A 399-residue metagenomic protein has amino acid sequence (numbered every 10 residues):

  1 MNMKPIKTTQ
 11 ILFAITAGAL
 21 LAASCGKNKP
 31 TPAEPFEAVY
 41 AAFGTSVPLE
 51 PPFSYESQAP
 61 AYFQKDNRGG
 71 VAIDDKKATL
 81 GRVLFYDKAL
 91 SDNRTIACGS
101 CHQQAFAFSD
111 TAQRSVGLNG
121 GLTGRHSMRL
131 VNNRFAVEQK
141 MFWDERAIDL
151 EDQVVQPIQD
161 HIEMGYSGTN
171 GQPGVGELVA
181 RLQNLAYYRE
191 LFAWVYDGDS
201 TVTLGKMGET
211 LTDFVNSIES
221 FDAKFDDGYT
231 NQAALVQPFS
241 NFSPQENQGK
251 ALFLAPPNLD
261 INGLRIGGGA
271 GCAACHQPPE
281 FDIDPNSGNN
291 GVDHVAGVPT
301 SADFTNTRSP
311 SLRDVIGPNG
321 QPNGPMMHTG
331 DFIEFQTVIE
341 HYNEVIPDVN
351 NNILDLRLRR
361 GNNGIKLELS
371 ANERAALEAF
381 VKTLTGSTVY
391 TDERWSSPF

Functional and structural regions predicted by a protein language model:
N2-L12: Bacterial N-terminal signal peptides that target proteins for export
L21-S24: C-terminal motif of bacterial Sec signal peptides marking the signal peptidase cleavage site
N28-Q156, D226-N343, D348-I353, E393-F399: Short glycine/threonine-rich turn/loop motifs
F106, I158, A186, V215-E219 (+3 more regions): Short alpha-helix boundary/capping elements
N133-R134, K140-N184: Glycine/proline-centered hinge or cleavage motifs at structural transition points of membrane proteins
V175-D222, F332-F399: C-terminal capping alpha-helices of c-type cytochrome domains
